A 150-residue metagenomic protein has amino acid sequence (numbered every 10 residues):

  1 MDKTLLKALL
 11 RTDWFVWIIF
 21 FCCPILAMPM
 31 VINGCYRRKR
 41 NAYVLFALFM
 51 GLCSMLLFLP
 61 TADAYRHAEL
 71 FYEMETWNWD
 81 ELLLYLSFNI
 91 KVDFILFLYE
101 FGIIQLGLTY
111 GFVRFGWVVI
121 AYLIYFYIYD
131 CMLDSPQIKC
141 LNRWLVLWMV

Functional and structural regions predicted by a protein language model:
M1-S54, T76-V150: Hydrophobic transmembrane helix bundles of membrane-integrated enzymes that assemble and modify cell-envelope
M55-E69: Helix-to-loop transition at the C-terminal end of transmembrane segments
F71-E75: N-terminal transmembrane-helix/juxtamembrane module of multi-pass inner/ER membrane proteins
